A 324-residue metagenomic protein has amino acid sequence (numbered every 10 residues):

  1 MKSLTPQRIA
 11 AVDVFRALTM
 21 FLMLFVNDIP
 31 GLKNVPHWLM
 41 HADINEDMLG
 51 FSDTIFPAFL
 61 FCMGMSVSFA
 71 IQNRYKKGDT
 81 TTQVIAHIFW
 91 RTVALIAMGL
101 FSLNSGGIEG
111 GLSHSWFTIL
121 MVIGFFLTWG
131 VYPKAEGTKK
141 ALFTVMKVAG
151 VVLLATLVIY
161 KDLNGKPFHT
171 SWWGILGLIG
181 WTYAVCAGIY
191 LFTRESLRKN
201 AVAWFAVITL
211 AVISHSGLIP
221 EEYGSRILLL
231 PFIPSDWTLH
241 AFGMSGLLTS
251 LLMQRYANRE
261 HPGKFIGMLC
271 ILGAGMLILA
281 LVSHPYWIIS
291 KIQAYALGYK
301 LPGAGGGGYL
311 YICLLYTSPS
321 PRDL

Functional and structural regions predicted by a protein language model:
K2-I88: N-terminal signal-anchor module of multipass membrane proteins
V26-V35, F101-G107, V151-P167, L176 (+4 more regions): C-terminal ends of transmembrane alpha-helices and the immediately adjacent extracellular/lumenal or cytosolic loop
M48-F56, G110-T118, G165-I179, P220-G243 (+2 more regions): Interfacial loop-to-helix transition and helix-capping segments at the boundaries of transmembrane helices
F56-S66, F117-P133, I179-Y190, T238-L251: Hydrophobic cores of alpha-helical transmembrane segments in multi-pass inner/ER membrane proteins, independent
N73-K76, T82-M146, V152-T170, G174-L176: Membrane-interface helix-loop-helix modules in multi-pass inner-membrane proteins
L230-R259, G263-L272: A conserved active-site cap/scaffold subdomain adjacent to cofactor or substrate pockets
I292-L315: Glycine-rich, charge-dense phosphate/pyrophosphate-binding loop(s) and the adjacent flexible "lid"/catalytic subdomain
Y316-D323: Conserved small/polar residues in nucleotide/adenosyl-binding loops
